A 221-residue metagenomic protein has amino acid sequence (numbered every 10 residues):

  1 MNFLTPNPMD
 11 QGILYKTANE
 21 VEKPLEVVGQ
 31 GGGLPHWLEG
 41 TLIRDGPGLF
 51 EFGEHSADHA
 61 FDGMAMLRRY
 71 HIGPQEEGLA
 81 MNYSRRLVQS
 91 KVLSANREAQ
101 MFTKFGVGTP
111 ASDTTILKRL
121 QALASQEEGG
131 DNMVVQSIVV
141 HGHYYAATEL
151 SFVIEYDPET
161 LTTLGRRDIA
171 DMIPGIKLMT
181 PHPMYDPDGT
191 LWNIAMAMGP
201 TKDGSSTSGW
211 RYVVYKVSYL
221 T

Functional and structural regions predicted by a protein language model:
M1-T221: Beta-propeller domains
